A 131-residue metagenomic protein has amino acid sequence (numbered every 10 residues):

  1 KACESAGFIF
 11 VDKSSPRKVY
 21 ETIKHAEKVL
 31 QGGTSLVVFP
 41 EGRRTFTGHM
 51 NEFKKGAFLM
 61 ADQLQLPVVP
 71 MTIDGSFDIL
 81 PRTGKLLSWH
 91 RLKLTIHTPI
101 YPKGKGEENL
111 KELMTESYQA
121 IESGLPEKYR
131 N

Functional and structural regions predicted by a protein language model:
K1-K28: Membrane-interfacial amphipathic helices and adjacent loop/beta segments that form the lipid-substrate binding surface
Y20-N131: Non-catalytic C-terminal accessory region of glycerolipid acyltransferases and related lyso-lipid remodeling enzymes
